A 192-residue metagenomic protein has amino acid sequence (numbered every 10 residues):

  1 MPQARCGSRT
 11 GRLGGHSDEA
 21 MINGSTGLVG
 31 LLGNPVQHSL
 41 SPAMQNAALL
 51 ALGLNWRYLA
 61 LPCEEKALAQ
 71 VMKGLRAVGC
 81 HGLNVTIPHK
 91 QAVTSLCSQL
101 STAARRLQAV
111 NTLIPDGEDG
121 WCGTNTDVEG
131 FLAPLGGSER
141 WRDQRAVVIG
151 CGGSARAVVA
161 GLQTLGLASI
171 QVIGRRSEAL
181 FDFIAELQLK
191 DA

Functional and structural regions predicted by a protein language model:
R12-A20: Short, Lys/Arg-enriched N-terminal segments with co-localized hydrophobic residues within the first ~10-30 amino acids
I22-S138: Phosphate/diphosphate ligand-binding glycine-rich loop within oxidoreductases
G33, L135, E139, D143-Q163 (+1 more regions): Glycine-rich adenosine-cofactor-binding loop
L167-L187: NAD(P)-binding Rossmann-fold cofactor-contacting core
D191-A192: Rossmann-fold cofactor-recognition segment
